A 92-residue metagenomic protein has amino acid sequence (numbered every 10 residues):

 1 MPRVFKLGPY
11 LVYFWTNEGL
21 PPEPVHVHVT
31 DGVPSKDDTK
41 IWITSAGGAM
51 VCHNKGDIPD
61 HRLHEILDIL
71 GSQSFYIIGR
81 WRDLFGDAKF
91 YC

Functional and structural regions predicted by a protein language model:
M1-V25: Short, charged/polar N-terminal "headpieces" of proteins
P2, W15-N17, V29-D31, E65 (+1 more regions): Short, flexible coil/linker segments at or flanking structured domains
L11-F14, V27, G86, C92: Compositionally biased, intrinsically disordered low-complexity regions enriched in proline and serine
G19-H61: A short, structured beta-strand/loop element
N54-C92: Acidic, low-complexity intrinsically disordered segments
